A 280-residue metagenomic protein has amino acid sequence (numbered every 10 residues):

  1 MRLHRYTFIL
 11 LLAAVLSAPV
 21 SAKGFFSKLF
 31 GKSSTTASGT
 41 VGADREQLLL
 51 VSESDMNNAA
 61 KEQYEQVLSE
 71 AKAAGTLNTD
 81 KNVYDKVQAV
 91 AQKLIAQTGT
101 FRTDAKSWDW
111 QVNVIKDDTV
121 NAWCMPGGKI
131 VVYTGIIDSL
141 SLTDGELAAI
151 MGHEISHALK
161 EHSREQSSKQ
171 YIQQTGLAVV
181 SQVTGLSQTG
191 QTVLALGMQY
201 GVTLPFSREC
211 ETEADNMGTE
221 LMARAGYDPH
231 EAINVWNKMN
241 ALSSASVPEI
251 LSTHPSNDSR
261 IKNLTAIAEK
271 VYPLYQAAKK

Functional and structural regions predicted by a protein language model:
R2-Y6, P19-K280: A Zn2+-metalloprotease active-site environment signal
T7-S17: Bacterial N-terminal signal peptides
